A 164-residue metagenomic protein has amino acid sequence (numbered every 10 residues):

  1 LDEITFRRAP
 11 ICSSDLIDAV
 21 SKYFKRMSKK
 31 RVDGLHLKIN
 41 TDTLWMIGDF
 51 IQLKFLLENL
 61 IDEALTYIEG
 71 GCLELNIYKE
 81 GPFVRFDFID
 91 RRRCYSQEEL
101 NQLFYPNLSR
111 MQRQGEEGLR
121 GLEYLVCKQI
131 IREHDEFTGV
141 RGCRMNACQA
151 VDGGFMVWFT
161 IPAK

Functional and structural regions predicted by a protein language model:
L1-F6, W45-G48: Conserved micro-motifs of the catalytic ATP-binding
R7-K22: A conserved beta-strand-to-alpha-helix junction within the catalytic ATP-binding
A9, G34-L44: Conserved catalytic submotifs in the C-terminal HATPase_c
E58-N59, E63: Conserved polar catalytic motif of the HATPase_c/GHKL fold
C72-P82: Short beta-strand/loop element within the Bergerat-fold HATPase_c
Y95-L108: Short conserved segment of the HATPase_c
E116-Q129: Glycine-rich phosphate-binding loop
V126-R141: Conserved glycine-/histidine-rich ATP-lid loop and adjacent helix of the Bergerat-fold HATPase_c
